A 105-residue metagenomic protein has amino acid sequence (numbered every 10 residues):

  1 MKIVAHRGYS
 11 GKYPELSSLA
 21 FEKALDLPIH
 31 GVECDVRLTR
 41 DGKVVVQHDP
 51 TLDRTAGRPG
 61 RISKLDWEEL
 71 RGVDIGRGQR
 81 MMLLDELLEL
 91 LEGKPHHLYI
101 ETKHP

Functional and structural regions predicted by a protein language model:
M1-P105: Phosphate-group recognition and catalysis centered on beta-loop-alpha active-site segments
